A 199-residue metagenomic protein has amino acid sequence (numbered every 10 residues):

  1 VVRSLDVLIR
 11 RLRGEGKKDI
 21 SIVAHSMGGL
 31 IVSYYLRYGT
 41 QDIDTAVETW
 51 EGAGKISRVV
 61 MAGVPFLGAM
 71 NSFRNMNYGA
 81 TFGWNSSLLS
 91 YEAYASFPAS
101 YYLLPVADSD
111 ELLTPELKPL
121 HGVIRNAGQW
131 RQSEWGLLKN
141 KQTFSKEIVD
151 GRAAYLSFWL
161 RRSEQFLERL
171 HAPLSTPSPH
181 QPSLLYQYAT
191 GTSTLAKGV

Functional and structural regions predicted by a protein language model:
V1-K18: Active-site catalytic motif of lipid deacylating hydrolases and related acyltransferases
G16-I20, Q181-S183: Short coil/turn segments at beta-strand junctions that form active-site/ligand-binding loops
K18, S26, S90-A93: Extended, charge-rich low-complexity interaction segments
D19-A24, A62: Short beta-strand immediately N-terminal to the catalytic nucleophile in serine-hydrolase-like folds
A24-G28, V32: Gly/Ala-rich beta-loop-alpha elbow adjacent to hydrolase catalytic centers
Y34-G39: Active-site signature of alpha/beta-hydrolase-fold catalytic machinery across serine- and Asp/Cys-nucleophile hydrolases
Q41-T45, T49-V199: Helical cap/lid subdomain of alpha/beta-hydrolase-fold lipid enzymes that gates access to the catalytic pocket
